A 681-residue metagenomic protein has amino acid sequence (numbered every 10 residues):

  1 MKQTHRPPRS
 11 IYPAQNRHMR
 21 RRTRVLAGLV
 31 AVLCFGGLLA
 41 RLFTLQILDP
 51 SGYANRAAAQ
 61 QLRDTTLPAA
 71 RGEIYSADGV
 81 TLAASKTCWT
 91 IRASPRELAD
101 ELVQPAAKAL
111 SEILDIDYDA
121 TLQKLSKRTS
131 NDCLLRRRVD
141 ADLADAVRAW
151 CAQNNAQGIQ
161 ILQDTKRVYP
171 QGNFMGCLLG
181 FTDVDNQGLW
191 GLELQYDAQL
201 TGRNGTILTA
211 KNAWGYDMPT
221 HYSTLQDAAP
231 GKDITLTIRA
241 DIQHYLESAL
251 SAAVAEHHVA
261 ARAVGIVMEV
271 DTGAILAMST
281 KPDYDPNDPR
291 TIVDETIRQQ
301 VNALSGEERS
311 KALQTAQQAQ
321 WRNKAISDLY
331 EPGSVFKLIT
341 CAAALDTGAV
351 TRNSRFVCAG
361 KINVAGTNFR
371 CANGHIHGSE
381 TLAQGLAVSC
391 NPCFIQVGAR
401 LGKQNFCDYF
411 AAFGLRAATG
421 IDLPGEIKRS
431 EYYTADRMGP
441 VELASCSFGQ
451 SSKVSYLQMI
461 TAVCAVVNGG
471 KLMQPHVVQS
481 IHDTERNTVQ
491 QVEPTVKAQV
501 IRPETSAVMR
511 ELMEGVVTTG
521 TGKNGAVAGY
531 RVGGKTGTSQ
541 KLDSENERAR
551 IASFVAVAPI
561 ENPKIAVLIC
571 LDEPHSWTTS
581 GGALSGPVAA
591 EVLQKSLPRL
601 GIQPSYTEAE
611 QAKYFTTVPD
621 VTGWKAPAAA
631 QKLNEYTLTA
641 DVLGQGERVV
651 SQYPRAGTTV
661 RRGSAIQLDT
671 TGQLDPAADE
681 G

Functional and structural regions predicted by a protein language model:
M1-L304, Q320, L329, Q404-G414 (+9 more regions): Periplasmic/cell-envelope proteins involved in peptidoglycan metabolism and beta-lactam response
T4-R6, A83, N212-L225, D271-V335 (+1 more regions): Beta-lactam-recognizing serine transpeptidase/beta-lactamase-like catalytic domain environment
A93, I238, F448, V618-V621 (+3 more regions): Hydrophobic residues in beta-strands and at strand termini
K124, C358, L423, G644-E647: Residue-level "edge-of-site" marker
C133-C151, Q160-C177, K232-D233, L415-T419 (+9 more regions): Conserved SxxK-family serine transpeptidase/carboxypeptidase catalytic domain of penicillin-binding proteins
A156, A260-A263, T351-N353, A418 (+1 more regions): Short secondary-structure junction motifs
V660-E680: Conserved "repeat-terminator" motif of extracellular CCP/Sushi domains
